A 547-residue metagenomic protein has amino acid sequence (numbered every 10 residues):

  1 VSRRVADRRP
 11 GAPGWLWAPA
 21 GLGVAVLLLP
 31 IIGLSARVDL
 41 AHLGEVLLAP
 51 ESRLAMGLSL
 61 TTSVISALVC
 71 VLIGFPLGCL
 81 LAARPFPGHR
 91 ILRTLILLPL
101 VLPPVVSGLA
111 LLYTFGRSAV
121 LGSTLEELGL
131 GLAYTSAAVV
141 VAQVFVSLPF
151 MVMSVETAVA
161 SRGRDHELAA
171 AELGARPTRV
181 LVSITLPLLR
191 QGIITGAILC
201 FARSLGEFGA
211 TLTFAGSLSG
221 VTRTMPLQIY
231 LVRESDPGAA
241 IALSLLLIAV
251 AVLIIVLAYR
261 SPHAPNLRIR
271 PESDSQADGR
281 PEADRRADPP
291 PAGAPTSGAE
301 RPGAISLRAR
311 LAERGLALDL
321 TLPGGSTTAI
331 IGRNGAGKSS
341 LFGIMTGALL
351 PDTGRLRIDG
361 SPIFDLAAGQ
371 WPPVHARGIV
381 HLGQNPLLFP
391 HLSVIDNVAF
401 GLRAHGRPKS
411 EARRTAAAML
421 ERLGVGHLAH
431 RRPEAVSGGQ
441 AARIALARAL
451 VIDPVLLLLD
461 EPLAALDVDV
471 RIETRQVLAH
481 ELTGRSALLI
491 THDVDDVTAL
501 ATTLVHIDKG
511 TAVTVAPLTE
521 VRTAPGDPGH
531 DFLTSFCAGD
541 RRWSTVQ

Functional and structural regions predicted by a protein language model:
R4-A41, P50-A160, I184, L188-G209 (+5 more regions): Membrane-water interface segments at the C-terminal ends of transmembrane alpha-helices in multi-pass inner-membrane
T178, F364, S410-L428: Conserved ABC ATPase "signature" region
I363-V380, A404, P525: ABC ATPase NBD coupling module
R432-V436, Q440: Conserved ABC ATPase signature
V451-V455: A short, proline-enriched helix->beta-strand linker immediately N-terminal to the Walker B motif in ABC-type P-loop
L457-E461: Catalytic Walker B motif of ABC-type/P-loop ATPase nucleotide-binding domains
R471-T483: Helical segment within the ABC ATPase nucleotide-binding domain
